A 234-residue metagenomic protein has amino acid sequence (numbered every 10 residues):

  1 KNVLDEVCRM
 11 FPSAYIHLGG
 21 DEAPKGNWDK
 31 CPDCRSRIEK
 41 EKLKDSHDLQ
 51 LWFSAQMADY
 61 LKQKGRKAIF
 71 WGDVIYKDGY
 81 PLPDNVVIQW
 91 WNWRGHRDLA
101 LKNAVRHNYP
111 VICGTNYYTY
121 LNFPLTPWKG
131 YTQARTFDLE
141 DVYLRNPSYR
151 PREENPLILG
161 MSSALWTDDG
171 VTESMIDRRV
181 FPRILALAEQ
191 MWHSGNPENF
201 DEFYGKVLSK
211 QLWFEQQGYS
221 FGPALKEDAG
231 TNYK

Functional and structural regions predicted by a protein language model:
K1-Y15, E22, S36-K234: Substrate-binding groove of N-acetylhexosamine-processing glycoside hydrolases
K25-K30: Short acidic/His/Gly/Ser-rich catalytic and metal-binding motifs that mark active-site loops of diverse hydrolases
